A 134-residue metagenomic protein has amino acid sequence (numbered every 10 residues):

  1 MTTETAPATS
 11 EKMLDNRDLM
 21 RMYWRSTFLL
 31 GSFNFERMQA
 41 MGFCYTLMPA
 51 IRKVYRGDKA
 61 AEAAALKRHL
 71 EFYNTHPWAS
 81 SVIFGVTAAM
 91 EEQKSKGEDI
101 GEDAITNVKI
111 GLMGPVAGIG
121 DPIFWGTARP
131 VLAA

Functional and structural regions predicted by a protein language model:
M1-G101: Soluble N-terminal domains of membrane-associated systems
D103-A134: Transmembrane alpha-helical segments and their cytosolic interface motifs in multi-pass membrane proteins
